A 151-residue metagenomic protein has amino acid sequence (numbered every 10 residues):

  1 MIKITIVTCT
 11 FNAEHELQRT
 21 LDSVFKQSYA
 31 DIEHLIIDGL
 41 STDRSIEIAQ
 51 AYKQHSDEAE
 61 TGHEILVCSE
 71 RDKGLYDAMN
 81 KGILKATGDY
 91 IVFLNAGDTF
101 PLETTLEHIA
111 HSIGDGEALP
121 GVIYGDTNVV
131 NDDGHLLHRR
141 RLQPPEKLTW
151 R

Functional and structural regions predicted by a protein language model:
M1-R151: Nucleotide-sugar donor-binding/catalytic module of glycosyltransferases that assemble extracellular/cell-envelope
